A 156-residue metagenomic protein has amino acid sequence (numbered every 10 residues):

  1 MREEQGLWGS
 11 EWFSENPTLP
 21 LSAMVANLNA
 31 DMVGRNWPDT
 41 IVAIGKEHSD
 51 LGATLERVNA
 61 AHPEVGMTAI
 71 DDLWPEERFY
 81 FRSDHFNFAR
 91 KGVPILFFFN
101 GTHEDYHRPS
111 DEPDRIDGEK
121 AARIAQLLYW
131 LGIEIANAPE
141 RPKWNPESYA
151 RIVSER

Functional and structural regions predicted by a protein language model:
R2-G101: Metal-dependent peptidase/peptidase-like ectodomains
F99, H103-E155: His/Asp/Glu-rich mid-to-C-terminal helical/loop segments that flank catalytic regions of hydrolases
